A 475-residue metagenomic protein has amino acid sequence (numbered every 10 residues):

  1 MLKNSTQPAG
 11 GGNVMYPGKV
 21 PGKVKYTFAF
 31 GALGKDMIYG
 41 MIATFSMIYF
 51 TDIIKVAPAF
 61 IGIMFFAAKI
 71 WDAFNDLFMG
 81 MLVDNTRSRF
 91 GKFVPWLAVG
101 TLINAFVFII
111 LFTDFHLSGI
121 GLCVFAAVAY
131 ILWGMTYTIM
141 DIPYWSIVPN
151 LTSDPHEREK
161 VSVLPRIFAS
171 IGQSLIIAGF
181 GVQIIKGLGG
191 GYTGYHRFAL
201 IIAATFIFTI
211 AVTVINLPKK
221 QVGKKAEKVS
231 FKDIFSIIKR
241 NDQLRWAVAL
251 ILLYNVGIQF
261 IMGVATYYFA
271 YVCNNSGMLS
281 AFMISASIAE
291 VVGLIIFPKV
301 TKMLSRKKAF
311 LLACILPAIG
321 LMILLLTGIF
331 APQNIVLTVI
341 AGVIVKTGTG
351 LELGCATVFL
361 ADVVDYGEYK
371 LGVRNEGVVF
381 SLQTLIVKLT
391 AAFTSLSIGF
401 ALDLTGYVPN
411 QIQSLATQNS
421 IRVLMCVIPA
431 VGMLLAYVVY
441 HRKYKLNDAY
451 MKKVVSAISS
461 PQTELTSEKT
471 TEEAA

Functional and structural regions predicted by a protein language model:
L2, P8-E468, E472-A475: Membrane-embedded alpha-helical bundles of multi-pass transporters/translocases, especially carrier/permease families
